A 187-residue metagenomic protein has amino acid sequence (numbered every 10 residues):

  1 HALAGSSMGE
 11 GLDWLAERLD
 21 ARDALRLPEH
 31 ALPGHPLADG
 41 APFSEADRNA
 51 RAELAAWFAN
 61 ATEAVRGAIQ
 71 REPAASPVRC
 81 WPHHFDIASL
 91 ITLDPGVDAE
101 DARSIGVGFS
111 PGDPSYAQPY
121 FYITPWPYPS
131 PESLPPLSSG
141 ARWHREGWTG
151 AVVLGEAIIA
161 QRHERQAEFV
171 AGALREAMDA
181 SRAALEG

Functional and structural regions predicted by a protein language model:
H1-P33: Long, hydrophobic/aromatic-enriched structural stretches that serve as scaffold segments
H1-S6, P111-A160: Intrinsically disordered, low-complexity regulatory segments enriched in Ser/Thr/Pro and charged residues
A2-S7, P42-N49, E53, V107 (+2 more regions): Conserved aromatic-histidine-acidic binding/catalytic patches
R22-A74: Surface-exposed beta-loop interaction hotspot
F58-S133: Secondary-shell segments that build the walls of catalytic and ion/ligand-binding clefts
E146-G187: TerminUS-proximal long segments
